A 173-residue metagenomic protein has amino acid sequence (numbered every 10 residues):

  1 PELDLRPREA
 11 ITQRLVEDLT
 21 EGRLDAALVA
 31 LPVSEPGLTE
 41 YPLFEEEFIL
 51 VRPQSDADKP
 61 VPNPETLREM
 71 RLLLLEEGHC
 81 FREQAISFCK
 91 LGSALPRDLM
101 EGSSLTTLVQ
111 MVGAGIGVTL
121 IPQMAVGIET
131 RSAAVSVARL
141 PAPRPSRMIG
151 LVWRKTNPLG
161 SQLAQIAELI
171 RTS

Functional and structural regions predicted by a protein language model:
P1-P36, L95, E101-G102: Central regulatory/effector-binding core of bacterial HTH transcription factors
P7, L28, E40, L50-V51 (+5 more regions): Generic preference for hydrophobic
Q13, S55, H79, T106 (+1 more regions): Alpha-helix/helix-capping structural signal
E17-D18, P42, E65-T66, F88 (+1 more regions): Well-formed, non-transmembrane alpha-helical positions, independent of function
S34-E46, P60-P62, T106-T156: Beta-alpha-beta core module
E35-L73, E77: Flexible hinge/capping segments at coil-to-helix
R52, L75-E76, P96-D98, I121-P122: Thr-Gly-centered strand-to-loop micro-motif
D58, P62, M70-G92, L159-A167 (+1 more regions): Secondary-structure junction motif
